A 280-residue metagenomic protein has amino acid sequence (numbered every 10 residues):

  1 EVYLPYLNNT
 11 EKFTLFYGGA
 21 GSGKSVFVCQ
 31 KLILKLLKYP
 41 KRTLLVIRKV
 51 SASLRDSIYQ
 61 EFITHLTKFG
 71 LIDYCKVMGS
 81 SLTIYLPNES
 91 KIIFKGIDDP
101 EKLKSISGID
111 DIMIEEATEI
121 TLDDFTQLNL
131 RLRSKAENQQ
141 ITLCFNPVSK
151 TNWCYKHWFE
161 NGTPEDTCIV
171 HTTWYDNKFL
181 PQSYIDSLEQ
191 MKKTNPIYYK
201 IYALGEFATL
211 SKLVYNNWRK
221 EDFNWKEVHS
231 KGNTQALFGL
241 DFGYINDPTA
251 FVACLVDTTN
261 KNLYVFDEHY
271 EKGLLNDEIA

Functional and structural regions predicted by a protein language model:
E1-E11: Pre-Walker A adenine-sensing motif
S25-P40: Walker A/P-loop NTP-binding motif
R42-L54: Conserved RecA-like ASCE P-loop NTPase motor core of nucleic-acid helicases/translocases
S53-D110, F207: Inter-Walker segment of RecA-like/P-loop motor cores
E115-E116: Walker B catalytic acidic pair
E119-K192: ASCE P-loop NTPase helicase motor core
N177-G243, D247: ATPase catalytic-site recognition across NTP-hydrolyzing enzymes
A253-A280: Nucleic-acid-processing active sites and adjacent nucleic-acid-binding tracks, predominantly divalent metal-dependent
